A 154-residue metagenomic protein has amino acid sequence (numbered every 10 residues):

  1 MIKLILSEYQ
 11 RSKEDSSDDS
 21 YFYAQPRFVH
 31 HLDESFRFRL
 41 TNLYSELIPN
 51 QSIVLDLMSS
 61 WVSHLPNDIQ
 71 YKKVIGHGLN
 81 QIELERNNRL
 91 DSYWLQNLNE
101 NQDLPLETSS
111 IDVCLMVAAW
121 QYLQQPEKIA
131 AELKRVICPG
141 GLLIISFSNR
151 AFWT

Functional and structural regions predicted by a protein language model:
M1-P49: Class I SAM-dependent methyltransferase Rossmann-like catalytic core, especially the SAM/SAH-binding loop
E46-L104: Class I SAM-dependent methyltransferase SAM/SAH-binding core
N101-C114: A short acidic, Gly/Pro-enriched loop at the edge of an enzyme's catalytic core that lines a small-molecule cofactor
D112-E127: A short SAM/SAH-binding and catalytic strip from SAM-dependent methyltransferases
E127-L142: A short glycine-rich, Lys/Arg-flanked "PGG" loop and its adjoining helix->strand segment in the class I
L142-T154: Conserved class I S-adenosyl-L-methionine
